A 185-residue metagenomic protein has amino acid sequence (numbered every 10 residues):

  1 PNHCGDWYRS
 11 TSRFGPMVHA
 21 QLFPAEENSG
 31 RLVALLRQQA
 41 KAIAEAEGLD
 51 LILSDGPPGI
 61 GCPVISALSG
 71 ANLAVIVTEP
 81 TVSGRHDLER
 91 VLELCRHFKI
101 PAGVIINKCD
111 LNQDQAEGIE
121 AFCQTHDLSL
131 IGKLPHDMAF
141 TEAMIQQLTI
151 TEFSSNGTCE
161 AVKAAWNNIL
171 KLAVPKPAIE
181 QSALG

Functional and structural regions predicted by a protein language model:
P1-R13: Cys/His-rich short segments
Q21-P24, N28, L35-V64: Switch II (G3) loop of P-loop NTPases
G48, A71-V75, F98-V104: Short, surface-exposed connector motifs at secondary-structure boundaries
L53-D55, V75-V77, I105: Structural motif
D55-G61, T81-E89: A general structural motif
G61-V82: Inter-motif core of Ras-like GTPase G domains
L94-G185: C-terminal lobe/tail of nucleotide-utilizing enzymes
